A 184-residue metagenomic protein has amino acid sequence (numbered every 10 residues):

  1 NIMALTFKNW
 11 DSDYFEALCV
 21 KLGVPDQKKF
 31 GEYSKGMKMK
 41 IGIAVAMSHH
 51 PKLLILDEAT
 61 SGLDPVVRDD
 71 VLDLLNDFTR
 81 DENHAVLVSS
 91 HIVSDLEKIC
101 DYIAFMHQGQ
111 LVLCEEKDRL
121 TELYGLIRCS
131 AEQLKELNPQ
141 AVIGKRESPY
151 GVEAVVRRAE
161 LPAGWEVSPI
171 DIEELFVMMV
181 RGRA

Functional and structural regions predicted by a protein language model:
N1-I41: ABC-family P-loop ATPase nucleotide-binding domains
H50: Conserved catalytic motifs of ABC-family nucleotide-binding domains
L54-E58, L63: Catalytic Walker B motif of ABC-type/P-loop ATPase nucleotide-binding domains
P65-V67: Helix N-cap at the start of a conserved alpha-helix in ABC-type nucleotide-binding domains
V71-V156: ABC transporter nucleotide-binding domain
G144-A184: C-terminal coupling/interaction segments
